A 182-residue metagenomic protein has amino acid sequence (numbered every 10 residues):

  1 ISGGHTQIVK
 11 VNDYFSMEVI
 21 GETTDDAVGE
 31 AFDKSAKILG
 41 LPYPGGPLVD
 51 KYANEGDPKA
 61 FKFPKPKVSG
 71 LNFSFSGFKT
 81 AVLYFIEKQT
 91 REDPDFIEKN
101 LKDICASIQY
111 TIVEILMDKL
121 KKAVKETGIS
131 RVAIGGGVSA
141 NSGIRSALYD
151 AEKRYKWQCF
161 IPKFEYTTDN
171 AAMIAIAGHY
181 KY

Functional and structural regions predicted by a protein language model:
I1-Y182: Acidic, glycine-enriched active-site microenvironments
